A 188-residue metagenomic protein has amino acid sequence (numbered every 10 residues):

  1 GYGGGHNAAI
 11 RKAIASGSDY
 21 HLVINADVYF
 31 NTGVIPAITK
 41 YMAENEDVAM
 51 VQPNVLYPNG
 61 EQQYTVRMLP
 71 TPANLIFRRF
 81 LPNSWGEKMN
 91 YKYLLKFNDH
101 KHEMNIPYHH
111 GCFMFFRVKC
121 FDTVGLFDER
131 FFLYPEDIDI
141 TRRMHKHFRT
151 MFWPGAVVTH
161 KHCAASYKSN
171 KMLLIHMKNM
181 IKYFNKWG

Functional and structural regions predicted by a protein language model:
G1-G5, I10, L133: A short, glycine-/small-residue-rich helix N-cap motif at loop->alpha-helix starts within glycosyltransferase
N7-Y20: Active-site nucleotide-sugar/metal-binding loop of Leloir-type enzymes
S18-Y29: Short beta-strand-to-loop acidic/aromatic patch adjacent to the donor-nucleotide binding site
V23, M50-N54, T65, W153-P154 (+1 more regions): Short glycine/serine/threonine-enriched helix-capping/active-site loop that flanks the nucleotide-sugar donor pocket
Y29-T65: Conserved donor NDP-sugar-binding/catalytic core segment of glycosyltransferases
P70-I106: Short, flexible, basic/aromatic active-site loop/helix in glycosyltransferases
D99-K101, P107-V157: A short, conserved alpha-helix in the catalytic core of glycosyltransferases
D139-R142, K146-G188: Active-site-adjacent helix/loop segment of glycosyltransferases that harbors family-specific signature motifs
